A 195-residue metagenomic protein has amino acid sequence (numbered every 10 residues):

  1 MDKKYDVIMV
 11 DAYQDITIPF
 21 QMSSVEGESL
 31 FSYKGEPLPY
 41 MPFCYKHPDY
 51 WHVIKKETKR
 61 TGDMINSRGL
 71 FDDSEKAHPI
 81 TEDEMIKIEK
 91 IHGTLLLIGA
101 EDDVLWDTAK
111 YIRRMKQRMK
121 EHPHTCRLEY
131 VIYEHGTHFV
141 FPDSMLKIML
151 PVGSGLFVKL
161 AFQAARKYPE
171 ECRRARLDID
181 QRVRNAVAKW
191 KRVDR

Functional and structural regions predicted by a protein language model:
D2-I88: Accessory cap/linker subdomain of secreted extracellular hydrolases
V7, L128-V131: Hydrophobic/aromatic anchor residues within beta-strands of the central parallel beta-sheet of Rossmann-like
I91, L96-D103: Short beta-strand/loop motif that positions the catalytic acidic residue of the alpha/beta-hydrolase fold
E101-V104, H135-T137: Acidic beta-to-alpha connecting loop that harbors the catalytic carboxylate
V104-R114, P123, V140-P142: Conserved alpha/beta-hydrolase "acid-adjacent" motif
M119: Conserved hydrophobic residues forming the short capping helix/wall of the S-adenosyl-L-methionine
Y130-G136, A164: Short glycine-rich catalytic loops that host catalytic nucleophiles or stabilize transition states across multiple
V140, S144-R195: Catalytic active-site module of serine/aspartate enzymes centered on a nucleophile-bearing elbow/loop
